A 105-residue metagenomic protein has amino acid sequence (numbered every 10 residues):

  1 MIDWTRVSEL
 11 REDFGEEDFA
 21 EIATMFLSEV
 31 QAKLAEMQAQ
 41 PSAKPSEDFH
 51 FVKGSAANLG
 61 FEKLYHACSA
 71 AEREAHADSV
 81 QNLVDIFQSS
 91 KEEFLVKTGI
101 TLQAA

Functional and structural regions predicted by a protein language model:
M1-A105: Two-component system phosphorelay core
